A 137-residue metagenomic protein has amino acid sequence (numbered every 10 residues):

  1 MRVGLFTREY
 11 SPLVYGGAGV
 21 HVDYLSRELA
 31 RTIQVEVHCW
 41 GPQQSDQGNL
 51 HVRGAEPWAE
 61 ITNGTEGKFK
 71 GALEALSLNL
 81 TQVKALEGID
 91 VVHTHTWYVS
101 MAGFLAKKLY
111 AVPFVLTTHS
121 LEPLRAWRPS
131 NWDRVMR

Functional and structural regions predicted by a protein language model:
M1-D46: N-terminal subdomain of nucleotide-sugar transferases
R8, T118-L121: Histidine-centered beta-alpha loop that forms part of the nucleotide-sugar donor binding/catalytic region in diverse
I33, L109-Y110: Helix C-cap/helix->beta junction micro-motif
G48-K84, N131: A short, charged, and often flexible helix/loop element on the N-terminal side of the glycosyltransferase catalytic
E87-V91: Short acidic/histidine-rich motifs immediately flanking catalytic phosphotransfer sites in two-component signaling
T94-V99, T118: Short His-centered aromatic/hydrophobic patch
V112-V115, P123-R137: Nucleotide-sugar donor phosphate/pyrophosphate-binding loop at the beta->alpha transition of glycosyltransferases
